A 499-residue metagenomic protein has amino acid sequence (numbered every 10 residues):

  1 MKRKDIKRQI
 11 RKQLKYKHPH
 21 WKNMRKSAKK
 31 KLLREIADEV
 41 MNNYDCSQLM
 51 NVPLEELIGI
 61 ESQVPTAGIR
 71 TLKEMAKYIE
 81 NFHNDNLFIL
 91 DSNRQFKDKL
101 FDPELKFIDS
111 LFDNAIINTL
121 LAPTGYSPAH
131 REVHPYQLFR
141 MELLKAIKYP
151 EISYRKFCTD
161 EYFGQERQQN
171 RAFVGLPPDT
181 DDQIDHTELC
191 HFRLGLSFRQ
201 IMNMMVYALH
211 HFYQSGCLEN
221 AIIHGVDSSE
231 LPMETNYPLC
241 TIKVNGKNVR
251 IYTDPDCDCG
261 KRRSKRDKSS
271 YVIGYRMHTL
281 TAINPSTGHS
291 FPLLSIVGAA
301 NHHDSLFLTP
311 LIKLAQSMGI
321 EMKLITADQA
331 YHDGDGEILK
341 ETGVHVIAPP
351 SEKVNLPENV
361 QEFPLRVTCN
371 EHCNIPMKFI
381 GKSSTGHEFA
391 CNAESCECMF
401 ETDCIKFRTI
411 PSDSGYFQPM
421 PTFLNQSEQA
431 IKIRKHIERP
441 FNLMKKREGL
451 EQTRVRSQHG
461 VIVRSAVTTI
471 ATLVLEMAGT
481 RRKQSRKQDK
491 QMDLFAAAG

Functional and structural regions predicted by a protein language model:
R3-W21, A28-C46, P53-E56, I60-E61: Amphipathic alpha-helical segments in structured regions that serve as interaction surfaces
K4, I58, V64-L138, E142-P150 (+3 more regions): Dynamic "connector" segments at or just before major functional cores
C46-S47, F157: Short alpha-helical "recognition helix" segments of helix-turn-helix
H130-M205, E219, H459: Short, positively charged, Gly/Tyr-enriched micro-motifs that form contact patches at catalytic or ligand/partner
T159, C190-L339: Polybasic low-complexity intrinsically disordered regions
E161-Y162, Q329, V360-K382, P411-Q458: Short amphipathic alpha-helical "interface-anchor" segments enriched in bulky aromatics
G298, H302-S395, P421: An internal, acidic/charged active-site-proximal segment that coordinates divalent cations and/or engages
S427-G499: Basic, amphipathic alpha-helical segments enriched in Lys/Arg and hydrophobic/aromatic residues
